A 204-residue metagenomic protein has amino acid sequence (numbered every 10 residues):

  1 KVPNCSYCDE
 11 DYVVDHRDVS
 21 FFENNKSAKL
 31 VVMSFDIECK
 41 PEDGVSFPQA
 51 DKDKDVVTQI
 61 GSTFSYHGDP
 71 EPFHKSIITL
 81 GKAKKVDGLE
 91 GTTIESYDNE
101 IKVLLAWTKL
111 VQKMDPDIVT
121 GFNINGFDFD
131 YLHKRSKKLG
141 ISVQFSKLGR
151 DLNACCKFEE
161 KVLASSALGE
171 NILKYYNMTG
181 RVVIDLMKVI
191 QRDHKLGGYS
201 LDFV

Functional and structural regions predicted by a protein language model:
K1-V204: The two-metal-ion catalytic cores of nucleic-acid processing enzymes
